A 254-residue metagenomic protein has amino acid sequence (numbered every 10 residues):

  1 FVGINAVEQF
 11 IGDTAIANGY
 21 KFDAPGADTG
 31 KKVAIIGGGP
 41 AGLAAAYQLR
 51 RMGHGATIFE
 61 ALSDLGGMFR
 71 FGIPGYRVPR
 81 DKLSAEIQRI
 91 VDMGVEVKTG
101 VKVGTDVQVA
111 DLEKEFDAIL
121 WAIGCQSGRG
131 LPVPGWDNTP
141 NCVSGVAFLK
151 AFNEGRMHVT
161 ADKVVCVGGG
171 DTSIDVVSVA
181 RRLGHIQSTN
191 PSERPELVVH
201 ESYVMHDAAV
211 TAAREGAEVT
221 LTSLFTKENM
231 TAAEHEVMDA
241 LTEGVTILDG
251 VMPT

Functional and structural regions predicted by a protein language model:
F1: Local cysteine-cluster metal-coordination motifs and their immediate loop/turn environment, predominantly Fe-S cluster
E8-T254: Residues forming the flavin
